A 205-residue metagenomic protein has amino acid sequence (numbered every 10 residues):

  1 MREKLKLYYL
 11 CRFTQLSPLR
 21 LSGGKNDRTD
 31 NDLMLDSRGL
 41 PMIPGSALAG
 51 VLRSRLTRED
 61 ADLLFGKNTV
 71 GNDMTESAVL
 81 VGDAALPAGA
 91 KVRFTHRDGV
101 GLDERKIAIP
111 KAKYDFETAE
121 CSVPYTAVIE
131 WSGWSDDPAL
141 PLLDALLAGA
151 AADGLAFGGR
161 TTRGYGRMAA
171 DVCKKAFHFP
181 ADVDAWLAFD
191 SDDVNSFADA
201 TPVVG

Functional and structural regions predicted by a protein language model:
M1-G205: Small/polar/charged residue-enriched interaction surfaces, especially the RNA/DNA-contacting tracks of RNP/CRISPR
